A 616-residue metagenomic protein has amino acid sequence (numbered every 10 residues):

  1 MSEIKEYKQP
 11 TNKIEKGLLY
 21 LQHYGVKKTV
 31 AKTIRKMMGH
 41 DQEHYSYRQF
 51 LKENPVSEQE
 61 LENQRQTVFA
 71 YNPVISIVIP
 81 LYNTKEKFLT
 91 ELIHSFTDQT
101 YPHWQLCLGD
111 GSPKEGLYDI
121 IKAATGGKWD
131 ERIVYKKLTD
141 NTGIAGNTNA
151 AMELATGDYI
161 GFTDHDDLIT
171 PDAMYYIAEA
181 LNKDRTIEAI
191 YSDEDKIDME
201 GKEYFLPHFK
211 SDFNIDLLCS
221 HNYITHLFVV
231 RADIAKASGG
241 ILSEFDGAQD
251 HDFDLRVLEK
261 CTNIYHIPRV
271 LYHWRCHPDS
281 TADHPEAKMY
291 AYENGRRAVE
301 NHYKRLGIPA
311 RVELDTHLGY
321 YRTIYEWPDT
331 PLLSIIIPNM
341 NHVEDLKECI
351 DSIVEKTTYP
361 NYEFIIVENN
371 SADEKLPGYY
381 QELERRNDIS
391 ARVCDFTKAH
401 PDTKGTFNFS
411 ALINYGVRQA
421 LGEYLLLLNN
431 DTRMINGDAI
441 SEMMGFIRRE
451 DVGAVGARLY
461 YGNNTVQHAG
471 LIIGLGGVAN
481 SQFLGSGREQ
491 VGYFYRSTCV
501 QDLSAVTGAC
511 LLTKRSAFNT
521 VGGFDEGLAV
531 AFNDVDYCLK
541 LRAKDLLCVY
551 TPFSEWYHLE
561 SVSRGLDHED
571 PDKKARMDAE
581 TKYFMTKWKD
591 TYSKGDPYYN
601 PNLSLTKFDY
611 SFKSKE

Functional and structural regions predicted by a protein language model:
V26-S95, E300-E355: N-proximal low-complexity "stem/linker" segments adjacent to membrane-targeting elements
I93-H103, K183, D351-N361: Short, acidic, metal-binding catalytic loop of nucleotide-sugar glycosyltransferases
P102, D110-I121, D140, D164 (+3 more regions): A conserved acidic beta->alpha catalytic loop
L138-A155, K398-A420: Glycine-rich, basic loop-to-helix element that forms the pyrophosphate-binding segment of sugar-nucleotide handling
A145, E153, E203-V229, D233 (+5 more regions): A recurrent flexible, glycine/aromatic-enriched loop bordering the glycosyltransferase active site that acts as
I160, L425: Short aromatic/hydrophobic "clamp" motif used to bind/position activated sugar donors
L168, D172-Y204, H277, T432-G477: Conserved donor NDP-sugar-binding/catalytic core segment of glycosyltransferases
I234, E244-V270, V299, A439-M443 (+2 more regions): A short, conserved alpha-helix in the catalytic core of glycosyltransferases
